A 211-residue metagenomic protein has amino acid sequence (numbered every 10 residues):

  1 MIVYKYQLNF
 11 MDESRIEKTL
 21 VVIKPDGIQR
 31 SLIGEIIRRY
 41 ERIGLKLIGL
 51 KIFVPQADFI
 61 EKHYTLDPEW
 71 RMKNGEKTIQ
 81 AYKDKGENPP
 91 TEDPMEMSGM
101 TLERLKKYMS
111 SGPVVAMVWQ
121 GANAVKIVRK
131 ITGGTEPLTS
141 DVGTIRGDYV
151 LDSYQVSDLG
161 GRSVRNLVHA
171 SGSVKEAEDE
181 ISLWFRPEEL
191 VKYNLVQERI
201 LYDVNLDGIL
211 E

Functional and structural regions predicted by a protein language model:
I2-E211: Non-catalytic terminal and connector segments of soluble metabolic enzymes
